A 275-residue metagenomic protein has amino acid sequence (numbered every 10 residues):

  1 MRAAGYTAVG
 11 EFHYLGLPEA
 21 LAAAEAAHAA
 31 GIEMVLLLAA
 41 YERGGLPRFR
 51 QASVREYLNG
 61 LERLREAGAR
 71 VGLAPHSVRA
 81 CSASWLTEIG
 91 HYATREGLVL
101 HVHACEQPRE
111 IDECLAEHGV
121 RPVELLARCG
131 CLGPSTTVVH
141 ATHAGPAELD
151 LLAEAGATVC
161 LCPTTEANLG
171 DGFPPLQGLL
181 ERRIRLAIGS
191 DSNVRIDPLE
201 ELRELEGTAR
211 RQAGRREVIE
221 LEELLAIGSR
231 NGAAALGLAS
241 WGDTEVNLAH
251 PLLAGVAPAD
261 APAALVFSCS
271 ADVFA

Functional and structural regions predicted by a protein language model:
Y6-T7, G97, G156-A157: A structural motif
T7-A8, R185: Short acidic/polar active-site loop segments enriched in Thr and Asp
H13, P18-T142: Metal-coordinating catalytic core of metallo-dependent amide/deamination hydrolases
L21, A83, V120, G145-P146 (+3 more regions): Structural motif corresponding to alpha-helix initiation and N-cap regions
C131-L252: Active-site-adjacent C-terminal substructures of enzyme catalytic domains
T244-A275: C-terminal cap of metal-dependent C-N hydrolases
